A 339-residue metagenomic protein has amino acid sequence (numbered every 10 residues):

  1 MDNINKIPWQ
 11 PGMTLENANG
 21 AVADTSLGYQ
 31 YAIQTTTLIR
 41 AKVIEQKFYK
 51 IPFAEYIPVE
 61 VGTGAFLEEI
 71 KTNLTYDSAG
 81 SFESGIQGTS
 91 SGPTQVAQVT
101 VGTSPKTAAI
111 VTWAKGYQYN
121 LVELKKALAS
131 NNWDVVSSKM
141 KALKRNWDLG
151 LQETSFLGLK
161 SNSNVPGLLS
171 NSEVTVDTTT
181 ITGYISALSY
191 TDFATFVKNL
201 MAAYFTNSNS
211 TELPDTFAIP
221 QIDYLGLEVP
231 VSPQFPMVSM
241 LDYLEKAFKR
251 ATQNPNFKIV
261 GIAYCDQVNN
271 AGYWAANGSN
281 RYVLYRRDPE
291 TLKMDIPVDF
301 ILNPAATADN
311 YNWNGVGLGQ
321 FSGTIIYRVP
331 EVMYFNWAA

Functional and structural regions predicted by a protein language model:
M1-Y31, Y76-Q95, V197-A203: Solvent-exposed, charged interface segments at domain starts and junctions
D2-I57, E228-A339: Sequence/fold signature of self-assembling virion shell proteins
Q34-K115: Assembly/oligomerization interface modules of large self-assembling protein complexes
W113-Y119, I219, G317: Hydrophobic side chains in beta-strands
A114-T195: Alpha-helical scaffold segments that mediate packing/assembly in large oligomeric complexes
W147, L151-T154, V197-S208, L244-T252: Hydrophobic, Leu/Ile/Phe/Ala-enriched alpha-helical segments that form helix-helix packing faces
L169-M240: Extended, solvent-exposed, turn-rich assembly/linker loops in the middle of proteins
